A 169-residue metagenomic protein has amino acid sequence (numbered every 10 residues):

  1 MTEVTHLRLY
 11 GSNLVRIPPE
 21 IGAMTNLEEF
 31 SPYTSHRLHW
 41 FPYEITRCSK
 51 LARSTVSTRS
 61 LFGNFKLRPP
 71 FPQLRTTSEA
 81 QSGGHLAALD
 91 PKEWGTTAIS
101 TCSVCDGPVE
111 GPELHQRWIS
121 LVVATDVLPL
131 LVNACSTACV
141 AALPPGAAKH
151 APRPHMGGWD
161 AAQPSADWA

Functional and structural regions predicted by a protein language model:
M1, I21-G22, I45: Hydrophobic anchor residues at the C-terminal helix/turn of individual leucine-rich repeat
V4, L14, L27-E28, L38 (+3 more regions): Conserved hydrophobic position(s) of the canonical leucine-rich repeat
T5-L9, E28-Y33, S54-V56: Conserved hydrophobic beta-strand positions in leucine-rich repeat
H6-L7, G11-L14, E20: Conserved mid-sequence domains
I17-E20, F41-Y43, F65-L67: The feature encodes a structural signal of leucine-rich repeats
P18-N26, S35: Tandem repeat protein-protein interaction scaffolds, dominated by ankyrin-repeat arrays but also generalizing to other
E44, A52-F62: WD40 beta-propeller repeat blades
K66-A169: Cys/His-clustered metal-coordination modules, chiefly Zn-binding fingers
